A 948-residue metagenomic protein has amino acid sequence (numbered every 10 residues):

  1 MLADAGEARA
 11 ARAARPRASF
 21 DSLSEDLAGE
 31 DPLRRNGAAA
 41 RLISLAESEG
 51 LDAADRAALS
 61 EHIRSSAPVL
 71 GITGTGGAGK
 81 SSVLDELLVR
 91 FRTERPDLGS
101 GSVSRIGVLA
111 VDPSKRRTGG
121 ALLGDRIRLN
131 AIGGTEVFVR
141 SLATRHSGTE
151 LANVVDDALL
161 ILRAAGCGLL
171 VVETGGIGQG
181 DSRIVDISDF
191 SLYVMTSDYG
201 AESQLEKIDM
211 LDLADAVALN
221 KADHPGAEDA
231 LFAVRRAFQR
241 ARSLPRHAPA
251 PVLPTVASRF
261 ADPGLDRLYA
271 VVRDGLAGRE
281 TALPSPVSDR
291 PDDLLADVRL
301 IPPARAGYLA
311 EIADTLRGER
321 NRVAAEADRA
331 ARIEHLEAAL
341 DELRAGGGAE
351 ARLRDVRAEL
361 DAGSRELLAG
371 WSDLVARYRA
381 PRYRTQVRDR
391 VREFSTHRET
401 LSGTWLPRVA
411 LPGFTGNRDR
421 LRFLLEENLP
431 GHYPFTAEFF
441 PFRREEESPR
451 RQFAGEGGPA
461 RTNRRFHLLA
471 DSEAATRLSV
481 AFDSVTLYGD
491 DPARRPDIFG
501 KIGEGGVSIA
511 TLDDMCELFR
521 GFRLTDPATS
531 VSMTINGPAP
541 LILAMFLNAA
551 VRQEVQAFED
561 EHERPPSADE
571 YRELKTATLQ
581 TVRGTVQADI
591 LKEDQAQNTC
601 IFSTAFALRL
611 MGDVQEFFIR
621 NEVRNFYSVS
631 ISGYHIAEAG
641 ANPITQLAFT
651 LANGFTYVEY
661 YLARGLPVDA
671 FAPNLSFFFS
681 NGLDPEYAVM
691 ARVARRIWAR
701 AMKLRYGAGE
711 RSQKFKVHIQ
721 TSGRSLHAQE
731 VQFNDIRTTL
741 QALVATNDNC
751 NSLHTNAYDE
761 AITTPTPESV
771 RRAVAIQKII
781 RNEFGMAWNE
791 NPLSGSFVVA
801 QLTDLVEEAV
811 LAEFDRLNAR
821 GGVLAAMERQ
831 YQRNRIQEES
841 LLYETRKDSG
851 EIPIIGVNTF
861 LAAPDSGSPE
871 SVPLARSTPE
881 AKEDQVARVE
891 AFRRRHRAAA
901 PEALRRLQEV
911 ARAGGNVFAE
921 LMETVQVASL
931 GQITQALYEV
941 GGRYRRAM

Functional and structural regions predicted by a protein language model:
L2-G6, I208, D212-L283: Canonical P-loop GTPase G-domain recognition
L2-V69: Extreme N-terminal, non-catalytic leader segments that precede Walker-type/kinase nucleotide-binding cores
E47-A67, A78, L87-G180, I184 (+1 more regions): Nucleotide-state-sensitive switch-loop elements of NTP-binding domains
T75-A78, A928: ATP-binding Walker
V83: Hydrophobic positions on the alpha1 helix immediately C-terminal to the Walker A/P-loop
G168-L169, T174-G178, I187-L205, A214-D229: Conserved Switch II/interswitch segment of TRAFAC-class P-loop GTPases
R279-L487, E563, P767, R771-K778 (+1 more regions): Flexible, glycine-rich loop/tail regions that form catalytic "lids" or insertion modules at the edges of active sites
Y383-N681, E686-Y687, R705, K714-H718 (+2 more regions): Catalytic alpha/beta active-site cores
